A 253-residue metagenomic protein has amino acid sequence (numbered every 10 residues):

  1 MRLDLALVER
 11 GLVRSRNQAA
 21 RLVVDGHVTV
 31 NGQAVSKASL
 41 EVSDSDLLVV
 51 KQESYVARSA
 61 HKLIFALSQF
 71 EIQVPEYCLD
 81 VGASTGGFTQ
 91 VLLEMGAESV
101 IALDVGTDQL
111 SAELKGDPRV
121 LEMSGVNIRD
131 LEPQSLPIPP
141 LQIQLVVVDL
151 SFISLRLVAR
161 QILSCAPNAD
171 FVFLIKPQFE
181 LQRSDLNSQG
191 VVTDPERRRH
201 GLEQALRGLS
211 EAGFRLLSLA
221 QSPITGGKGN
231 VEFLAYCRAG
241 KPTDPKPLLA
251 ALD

Functional and structural regions predicted by a protein language model:
M1-D44, Y77: A basic, amphipathic helix-loop patch mediating RNA/tRNA/ribosome contacts
L12, S68-P75, P137: Glycine-rich helix-loop-beta junction characteristic of Rossmann-like nucleotide cofactor-binding loops
V74-S84: Conserved class I S-adenosyl-L-methionine
T85-G96: Conserved SAM-binding loop of SAM-dependent methyltransferases across substrates and taxa, primarily the Class I
I101-I153, L157: S-adenosyl-L-methionine
R156-V172: A short glycine-rich, Lys/Arg-flanked "PGG" loop and its adjoining helix->strand segment in the class I
P177-T193: Short, glycine-/aromatic-enriched active-site segment of Class I SAM-dependent methyltransferases
V231, A239-D253: Flexible, glycine-/basic-rich loop-and-beta segments that form/coincide with the SAM-dependent methyltransferase
